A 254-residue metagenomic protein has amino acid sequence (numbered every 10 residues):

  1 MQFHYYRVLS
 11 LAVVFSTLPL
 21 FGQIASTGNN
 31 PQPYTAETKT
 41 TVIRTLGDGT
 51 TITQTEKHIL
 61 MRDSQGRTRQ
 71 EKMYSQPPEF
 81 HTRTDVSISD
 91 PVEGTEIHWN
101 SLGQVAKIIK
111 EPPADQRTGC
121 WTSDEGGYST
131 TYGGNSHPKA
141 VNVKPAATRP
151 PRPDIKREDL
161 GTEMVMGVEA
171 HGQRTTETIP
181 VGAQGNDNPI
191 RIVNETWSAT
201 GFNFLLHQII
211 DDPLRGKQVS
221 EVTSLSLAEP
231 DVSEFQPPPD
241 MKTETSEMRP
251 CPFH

Functional and structural regions predicted by a protein language model:
M1-S10: Bacterial N-terminal signal peptides that target proteins for export
T17-P19: N-terminal signal peptide c-region/cleavage motif recognized by signal peptidases
Q23-H254: Extended soluble regions of mature proteins
